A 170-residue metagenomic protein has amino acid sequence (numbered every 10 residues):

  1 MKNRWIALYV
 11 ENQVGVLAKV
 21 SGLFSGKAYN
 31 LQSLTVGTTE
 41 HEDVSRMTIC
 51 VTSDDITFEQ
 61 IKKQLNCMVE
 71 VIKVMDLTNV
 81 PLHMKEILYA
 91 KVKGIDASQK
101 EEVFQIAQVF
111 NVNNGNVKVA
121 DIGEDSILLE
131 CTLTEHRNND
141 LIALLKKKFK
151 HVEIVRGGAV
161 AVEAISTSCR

Functional and structural regions predicted by a protein language model:
M1-W5, Y9-R46, D55-I87, K91-R170: Long, contiguous binding/interaction regions
